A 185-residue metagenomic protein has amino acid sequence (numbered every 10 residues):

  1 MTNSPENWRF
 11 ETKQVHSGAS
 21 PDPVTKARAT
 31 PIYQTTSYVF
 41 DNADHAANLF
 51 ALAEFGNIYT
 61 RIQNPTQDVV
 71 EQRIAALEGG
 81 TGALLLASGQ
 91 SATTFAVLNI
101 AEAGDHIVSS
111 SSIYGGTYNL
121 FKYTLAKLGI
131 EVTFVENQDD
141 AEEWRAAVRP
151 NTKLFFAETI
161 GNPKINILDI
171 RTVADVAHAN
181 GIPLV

Functional and structural regions predicted by a protein language model:
T2-N64, Q72: N-terminal "arm"/small-domain region of PLP-dependent enzymes with the aminotransferase-like
K26, I74, A92, I107 (+3 more regions): Buried hydrophobic positions in well-ordered alpha/beta secondary-structure cores of metabolic enzymes
N42-S91, G116-L125: Conserved N-terminal alpha-helix of the aminotransferase class I/II PLP-enzyme fold
N99-T117, E136: Conserved PLP-anchoring active-site segment centered on the Schiff-base-forming lysine
Y114-G115, A141, I160-I165: Short, small-residue-enriched loops and turns at beta-alpha junctions that line or gate enzyme active sites
V132, L184-V185: Hydrophobic beta-strand scaffold residues
V148-F155: Short acidic/histidine-rich motifs immediately flanking catalytic phosphotransfer sites in two-component signaling
G161-P183: Active-site core of PLP-dependent enzymes with the aminotransferase class I/II
